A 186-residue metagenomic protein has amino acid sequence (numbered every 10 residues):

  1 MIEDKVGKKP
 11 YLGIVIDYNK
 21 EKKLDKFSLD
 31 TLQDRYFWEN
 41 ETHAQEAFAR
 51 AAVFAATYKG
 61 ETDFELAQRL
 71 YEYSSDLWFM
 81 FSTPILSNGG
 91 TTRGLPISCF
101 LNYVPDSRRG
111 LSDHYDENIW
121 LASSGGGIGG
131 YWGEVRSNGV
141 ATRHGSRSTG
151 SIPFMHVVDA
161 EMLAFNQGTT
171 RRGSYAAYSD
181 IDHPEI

Functional and structural regions predicted by a protein language model:
M1-I186: Extended catalytic cores of very large enzyme megasubunits
